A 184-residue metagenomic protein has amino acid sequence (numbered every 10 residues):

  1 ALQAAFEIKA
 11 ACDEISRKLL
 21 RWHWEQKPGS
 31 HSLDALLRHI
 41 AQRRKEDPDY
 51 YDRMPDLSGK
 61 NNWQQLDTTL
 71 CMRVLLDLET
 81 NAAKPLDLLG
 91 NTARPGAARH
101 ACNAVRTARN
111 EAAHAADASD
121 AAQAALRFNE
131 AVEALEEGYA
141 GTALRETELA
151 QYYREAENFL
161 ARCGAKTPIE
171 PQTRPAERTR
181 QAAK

Functional and structural regions predicted by a protein language model:
A1-K184: Amphipathic alpha-helical interface elements
